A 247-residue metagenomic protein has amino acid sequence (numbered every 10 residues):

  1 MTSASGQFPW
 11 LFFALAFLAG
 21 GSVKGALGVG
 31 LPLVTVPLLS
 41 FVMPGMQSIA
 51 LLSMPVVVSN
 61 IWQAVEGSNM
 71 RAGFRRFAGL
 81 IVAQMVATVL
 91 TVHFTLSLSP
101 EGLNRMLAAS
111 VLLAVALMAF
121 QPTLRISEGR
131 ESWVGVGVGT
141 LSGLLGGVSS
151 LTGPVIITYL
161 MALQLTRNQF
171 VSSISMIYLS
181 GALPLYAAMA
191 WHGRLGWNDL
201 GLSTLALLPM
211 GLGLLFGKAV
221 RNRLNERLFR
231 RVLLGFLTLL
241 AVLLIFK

Functional and structural regions predicted by a protein language model:
T2-V42, L124-I174, G181: Selected transmembrane alpha-helices and immediately adjacent juxtamembrane segments of polytopic inner-membrane
P9-W10, L39-V57, E101-V111, T140-S150 (+1 more regions): Structural signature of hydrophobic alpha-helical transmembrane segments
A14, L18, S22, S53-V57 (+9 more regions): Residue-level signature of the transmembrane alpha-helical core of multi-pass small-molecule transporters
S22, A26, L38, V42 (+9 more regions): Membrane-interface helix caps of multi-pass small-molecule transporters
L51-P100, L183-R227: Selective hydrophobic functional segments
N60-N69, V92, M106-E131, K218-A219 (+2 more regions): Transmembrane helix exit motif
G73-A83, M106-S110, G129-G139, Q169-M176 (+1 more regions): Cytoplasmic-side transmembrane-helix entry/capping segments in multi-pass membrane proteins
L90-T95, L144-L151, L185-Y186, L239-K247: Hydrophobic alpha-helical transmembrane segments in multi-pass integral membrane proteins
